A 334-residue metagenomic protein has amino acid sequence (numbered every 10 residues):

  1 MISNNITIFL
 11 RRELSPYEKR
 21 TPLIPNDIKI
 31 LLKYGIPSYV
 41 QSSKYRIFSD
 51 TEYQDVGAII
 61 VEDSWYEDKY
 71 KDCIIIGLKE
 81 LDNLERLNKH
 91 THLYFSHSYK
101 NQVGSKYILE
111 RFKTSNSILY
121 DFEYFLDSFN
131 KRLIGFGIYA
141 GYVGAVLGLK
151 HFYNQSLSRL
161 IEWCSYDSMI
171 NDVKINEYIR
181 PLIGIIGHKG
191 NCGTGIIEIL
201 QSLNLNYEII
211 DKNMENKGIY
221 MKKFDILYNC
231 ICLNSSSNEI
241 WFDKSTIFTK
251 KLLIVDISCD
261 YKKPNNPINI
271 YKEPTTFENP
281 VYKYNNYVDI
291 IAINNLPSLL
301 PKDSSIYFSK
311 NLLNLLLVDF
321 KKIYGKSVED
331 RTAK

Functional and structural regions predicted by a protein language model:
R12, P16-S43, F48, L157-C232 (+1 more regions): Glycine-rich phosphate/diphosphate-binding loop of Rossmann-like nucleotide-binding domains
Y17-P22, E85-R86, Q102-V103, S235-F242 (+1 more regions): Glycine/threonine-rich flexible loop motifs
G57-K71, I210-K223: Short acidic low-complexity segments
I74-N154: Phosphate/diphosphate ligand-binding glycine-rich loop within oxidoreductases
K79-E80, S96-H97, I231-S236, S258-C259 (+1 more regions): Short glycine-/small-residue-rich Rossmann-like dinucleotide-binding loops
I118, E123-I170, C259-K334: Adenosine-phosphate binding glycine-rich loop
K212-Y287: Rossmann-like adenosine-cofactor binding region
